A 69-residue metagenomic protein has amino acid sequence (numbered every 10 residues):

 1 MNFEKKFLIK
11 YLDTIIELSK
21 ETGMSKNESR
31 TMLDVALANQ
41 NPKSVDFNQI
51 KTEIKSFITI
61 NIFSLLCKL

Functional and structural regions predicted by a protein language model:
M1-R30: N-terminal acidic leader/helix
D34, A38-K68: Short, charged early-sequence alpha-helical segments and their helix-coil boundaries
